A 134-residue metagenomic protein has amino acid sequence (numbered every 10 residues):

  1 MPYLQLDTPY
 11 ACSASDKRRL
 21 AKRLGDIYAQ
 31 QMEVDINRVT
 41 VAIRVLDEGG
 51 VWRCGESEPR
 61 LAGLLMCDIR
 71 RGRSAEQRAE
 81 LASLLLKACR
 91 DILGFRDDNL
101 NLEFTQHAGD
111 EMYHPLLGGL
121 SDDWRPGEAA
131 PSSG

Functional and structural regions predicted by a protein language model:
M1-G134: Interaction-mediating elements
